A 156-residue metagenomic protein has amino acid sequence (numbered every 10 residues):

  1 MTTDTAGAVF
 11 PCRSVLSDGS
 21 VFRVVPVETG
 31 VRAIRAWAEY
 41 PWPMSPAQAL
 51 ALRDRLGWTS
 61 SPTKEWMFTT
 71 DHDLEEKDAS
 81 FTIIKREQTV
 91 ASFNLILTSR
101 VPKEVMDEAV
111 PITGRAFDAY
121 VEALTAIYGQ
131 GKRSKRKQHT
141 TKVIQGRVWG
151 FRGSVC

Functional and structural regions predicted by a protein language model:
M1-Q138, V148: Short helix/turn-capping signatures at newly exposed starts of structured segments
K137-C156: Acidic, proline/glycine-rich low-complexity IDRs
